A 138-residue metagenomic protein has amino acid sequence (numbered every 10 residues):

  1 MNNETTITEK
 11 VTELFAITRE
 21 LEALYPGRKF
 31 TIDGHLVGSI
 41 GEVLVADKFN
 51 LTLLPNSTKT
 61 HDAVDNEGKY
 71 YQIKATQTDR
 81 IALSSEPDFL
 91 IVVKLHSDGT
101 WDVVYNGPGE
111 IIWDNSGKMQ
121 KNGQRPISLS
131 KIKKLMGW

Functional and structural regions predicted by a protein language model:
M1-W138: Nucleic-acid endonuclease domains
